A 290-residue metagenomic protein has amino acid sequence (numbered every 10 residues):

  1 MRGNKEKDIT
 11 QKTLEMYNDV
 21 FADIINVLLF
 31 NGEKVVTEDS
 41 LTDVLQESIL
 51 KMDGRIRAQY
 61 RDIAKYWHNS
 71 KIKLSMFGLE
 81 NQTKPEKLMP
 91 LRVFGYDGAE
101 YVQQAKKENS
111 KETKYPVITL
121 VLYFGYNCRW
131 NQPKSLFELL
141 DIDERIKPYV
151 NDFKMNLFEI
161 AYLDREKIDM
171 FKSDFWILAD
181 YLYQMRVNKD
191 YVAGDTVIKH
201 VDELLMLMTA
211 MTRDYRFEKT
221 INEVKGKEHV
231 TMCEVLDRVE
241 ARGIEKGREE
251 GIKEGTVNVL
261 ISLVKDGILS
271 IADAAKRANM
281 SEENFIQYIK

Functional and structural regions predicted by a protein language model:
M1-K290: Elongated, amphipathic alpha-helical interaction scaffolds
